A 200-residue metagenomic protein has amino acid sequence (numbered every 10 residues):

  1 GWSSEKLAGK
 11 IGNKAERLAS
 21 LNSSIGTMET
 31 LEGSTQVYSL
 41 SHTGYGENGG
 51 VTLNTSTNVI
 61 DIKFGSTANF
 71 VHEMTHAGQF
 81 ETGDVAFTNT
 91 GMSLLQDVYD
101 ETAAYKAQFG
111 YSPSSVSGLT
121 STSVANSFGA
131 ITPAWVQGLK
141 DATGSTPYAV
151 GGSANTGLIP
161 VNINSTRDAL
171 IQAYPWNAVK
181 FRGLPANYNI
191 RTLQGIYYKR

Functional and structural regions predicted by a protein language model:
W2-S23, V51, G91-R200: Active-site or metal-binding loop neighborhoods of secreted/extracellular toxin and effector enzymes
S4-A8, G33-N48: Long, low-complexity, intrinsically disordered regions
S20-T27, S34: Metal-centered catalytic cores of metalloenzymes
N48-T55: Short, exposed beta-strand/loop patches in secreted or surface proteins that constitute
T55-F70, L94: Short pre-active-site segment immediately N-terminal to the catalytic Zn-binding motif
G65-T67, D84, Y111-S112: Solvent-exposed loop/turn segments at secondary-structure junctions within structured extracellular/periplasmic domains
A68-T82: Active-site recognition of the HExxH zinc-binding catalytic motif
D84-G91: Surface-exposed, polar/charged faces of alpha-helical domains in mature secreted/periplasmic/lumenal proteins
